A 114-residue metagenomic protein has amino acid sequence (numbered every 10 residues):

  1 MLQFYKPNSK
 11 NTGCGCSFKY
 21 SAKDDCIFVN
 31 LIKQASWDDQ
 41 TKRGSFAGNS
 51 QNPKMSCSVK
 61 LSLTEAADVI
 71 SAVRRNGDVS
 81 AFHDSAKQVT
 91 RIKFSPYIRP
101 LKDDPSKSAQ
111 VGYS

Functional and structural regions predicted by a protein language model:
M1-S114: Positively charged, low-complexity terminal tracts and the immediately adjacent first secondary-structure elements
